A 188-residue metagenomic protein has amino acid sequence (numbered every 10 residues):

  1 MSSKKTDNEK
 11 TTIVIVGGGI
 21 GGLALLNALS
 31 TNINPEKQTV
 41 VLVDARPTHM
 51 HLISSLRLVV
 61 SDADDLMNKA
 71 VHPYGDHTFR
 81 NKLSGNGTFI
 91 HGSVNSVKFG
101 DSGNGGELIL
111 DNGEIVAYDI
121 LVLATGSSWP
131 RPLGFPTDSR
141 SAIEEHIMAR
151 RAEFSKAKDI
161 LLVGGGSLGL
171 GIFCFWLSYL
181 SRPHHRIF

Functional and structural regions predicted by a protein language model:
S2-I90, F175, Y179-F188: Beta1-alpha1 glycine-rich phosphate/pyrophosphate-binding loop at the start of Rossmann-like nucleotide-binding domains
S2-V16, F79-R80, S84-V163: FAD-binding core/adjacent interface of flavoenzyme oxidoreductases
G22, S128-W129, G169: Glycine-rich nucleotide phosphate-binding loop and flanking beta-alpha elements of Rossmann-like dinucleotide-binding
L29-T39, N112-A117, S139, V163-F175: Phosphate-binding glycine-rich loops and adjacent basic patches that engage nucleotide phosphates, nucleic-acid
N32, S55, S61-D62, D101-S102 (+3 more regions): Generic alpha-helix signal with a bias toward terminal, lower-confidence helices and secondary-structure junctions
L52, P132-G134, I172: Short, function-defining helix-loop hinge/capping sites that tune catalysis or transport
K156-F188: Rossmann-like NAD(P)H-binding beta-loop-alpha module
